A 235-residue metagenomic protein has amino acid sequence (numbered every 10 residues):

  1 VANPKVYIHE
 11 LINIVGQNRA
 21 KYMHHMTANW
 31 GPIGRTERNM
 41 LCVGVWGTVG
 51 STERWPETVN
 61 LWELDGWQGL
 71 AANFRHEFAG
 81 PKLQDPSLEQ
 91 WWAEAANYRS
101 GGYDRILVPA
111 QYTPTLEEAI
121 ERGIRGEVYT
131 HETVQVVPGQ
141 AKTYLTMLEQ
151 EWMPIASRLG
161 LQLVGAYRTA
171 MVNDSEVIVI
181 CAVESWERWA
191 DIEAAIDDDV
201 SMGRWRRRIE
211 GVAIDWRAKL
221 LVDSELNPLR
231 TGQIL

Functional and structural regions predicted by a protein language model:
A2, A20-G44, G50-W55, E63-L107 (+2 more regions): An amphipathic, aromatic/His-enriched active-site/gating alpha helix that lines ligand/cofactor pockets
A2-K21, P109-E187, E225-R230: Surface-exposed interaction/gating patches
G47-T48, E118: Catalytic micro-motifs at enzyme active sites that drive phosphoryl/nucleotidyl and oxygen chemistry
S51-V59, V172-I178: The conserved glycine-aromatic submotif of the RRM
Q233-L235: C-terminal/domain-terminus segments
